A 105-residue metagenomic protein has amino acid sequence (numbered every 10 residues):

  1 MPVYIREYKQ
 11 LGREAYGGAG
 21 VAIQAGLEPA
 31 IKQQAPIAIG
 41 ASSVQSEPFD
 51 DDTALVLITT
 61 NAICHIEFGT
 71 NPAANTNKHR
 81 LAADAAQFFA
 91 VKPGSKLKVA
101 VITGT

Functional and structural regions predicted by a protein language model:
M1-E28, T103-T105: Short, intrinsically disordered N-terminal pre-domain segments
V3, A54, A62-C64: Short beta-strand/loop motifs in extracellular/secreted proteins, especially within beta-sandwich accessory domains
G18-D52: Surface-exposed ligand/attachment interfaces on beta-rich extracellular proteins
I39-V44, T76-P93: Short, solvent-exposed S/T- and G/P-enriched segments that are highly enriched in secreted/extracellular and lumenal
D50, T60-A62, P93: Short loop/turn positions at the edges of beta-strands in beta-sheet-rich folds
A54, F89-T103: Noncatalytic modules at the cell exterior or secretory-pathway interfaces, chiefly beta-strand-rich lectin/adhesion
I58-I63, V101-T105: Short, flexible beta-strand-to-coil junctions
T59-T76: Short, surface-exposed beta-strand/strand-loop-strand elements in extracellular ectodomains
